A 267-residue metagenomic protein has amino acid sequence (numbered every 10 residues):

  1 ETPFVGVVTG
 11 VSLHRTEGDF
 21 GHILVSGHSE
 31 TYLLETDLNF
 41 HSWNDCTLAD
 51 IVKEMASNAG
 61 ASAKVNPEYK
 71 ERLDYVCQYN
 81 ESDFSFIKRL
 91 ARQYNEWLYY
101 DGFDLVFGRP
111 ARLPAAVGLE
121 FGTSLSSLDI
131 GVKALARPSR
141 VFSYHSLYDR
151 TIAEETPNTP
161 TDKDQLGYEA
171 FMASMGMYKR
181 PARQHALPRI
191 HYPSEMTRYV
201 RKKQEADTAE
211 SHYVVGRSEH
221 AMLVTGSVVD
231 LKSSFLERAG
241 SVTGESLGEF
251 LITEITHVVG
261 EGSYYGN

Functional and structural regions predicted by a protein language model:
E1-N267: Amphipathic alpha-helical and helix-coil boundary elements used as assembly and membrane-proximal scaffolds
